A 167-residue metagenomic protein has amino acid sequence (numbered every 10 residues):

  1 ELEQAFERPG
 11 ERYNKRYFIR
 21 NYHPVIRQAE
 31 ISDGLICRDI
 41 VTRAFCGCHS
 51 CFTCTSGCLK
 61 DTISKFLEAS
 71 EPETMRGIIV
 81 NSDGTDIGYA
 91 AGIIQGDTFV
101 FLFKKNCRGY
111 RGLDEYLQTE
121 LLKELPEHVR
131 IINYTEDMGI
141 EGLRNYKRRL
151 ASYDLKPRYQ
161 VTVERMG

Functional and structural regions predicted by a protein language model:
A5, Y17, G47, L155-P157 (+1 more regions): Catalytic phosphate/metal-binding cores of nucleic-acid and nucleotide-processing enzymes, i.e., regions that mediate
E7-N14, N21-Y110, L125: A conserved beta-strand-loop-helix scaffold within acyl/acetyltransferase catalytic domains
N14-K15, R144: A generic alpha-helix preference that emphasizes hydrophobic side chains
R20-N21, R149: Residues at alpha-helix termini
T74-M166: Aromatic (often tryptophan-rich) hydrophobic motifs at membrane interfaces
